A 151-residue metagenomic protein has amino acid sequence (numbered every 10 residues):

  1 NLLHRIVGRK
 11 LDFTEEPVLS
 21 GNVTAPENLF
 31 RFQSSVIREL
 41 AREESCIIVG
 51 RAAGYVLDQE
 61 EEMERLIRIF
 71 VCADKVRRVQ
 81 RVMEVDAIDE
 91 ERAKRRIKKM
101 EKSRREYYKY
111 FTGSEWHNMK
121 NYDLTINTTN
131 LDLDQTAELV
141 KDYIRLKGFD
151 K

Functional and structural regions predicted by a protein language model:
N1-F13, D89-D134: Small-molecule kinase domains that catalyze NTP-dependent phosphoryl transfer to phosphate-bearing small molecules
N1-S45: ATP-dependent small-molecule kinase phosphotransfer cores that center on conserved nucleotide phosphate-binding segments
E27-R31, I48-R51, E106-Y110: Short gly/ser/thr-rich secondary-structure transition/capping motifs
S34, L133-K141: Short, amphipathic alpha-helical "lid/cap" segments that border enzyme active or binding sites
S34-D86: ATP-dependent NMP and nucleoside kinases share a basic, alpha-helical "lid"
A41, L57-E61, M83, K98 (+4 more regions): Signal for well-folded cores of large energy- and translation-related assemblies
R65, E90, L146: Glycine-rich phosphate-binding loops of nucleotide-dependent enzymes
K147-K151: C-terminal helical "lid" subdomain and adjoining coupling/linker elements of P-loop NTPases
